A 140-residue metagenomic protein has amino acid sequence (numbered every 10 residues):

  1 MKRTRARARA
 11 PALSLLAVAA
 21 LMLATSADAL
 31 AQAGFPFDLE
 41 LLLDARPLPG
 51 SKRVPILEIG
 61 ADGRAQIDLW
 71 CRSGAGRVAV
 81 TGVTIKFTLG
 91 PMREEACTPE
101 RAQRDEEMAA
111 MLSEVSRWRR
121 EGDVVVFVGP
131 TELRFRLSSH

Functional and structural regions predicted by a protein language model:
M1-A8: N-terminal secretory signal peptides that target proteins for export/translocation
K2, L13, L21-H140: Lipid interaction determinants
R9-L16: Sec-dependent signal peptide recognition, specifically the positively charged N-region followed immediately by
